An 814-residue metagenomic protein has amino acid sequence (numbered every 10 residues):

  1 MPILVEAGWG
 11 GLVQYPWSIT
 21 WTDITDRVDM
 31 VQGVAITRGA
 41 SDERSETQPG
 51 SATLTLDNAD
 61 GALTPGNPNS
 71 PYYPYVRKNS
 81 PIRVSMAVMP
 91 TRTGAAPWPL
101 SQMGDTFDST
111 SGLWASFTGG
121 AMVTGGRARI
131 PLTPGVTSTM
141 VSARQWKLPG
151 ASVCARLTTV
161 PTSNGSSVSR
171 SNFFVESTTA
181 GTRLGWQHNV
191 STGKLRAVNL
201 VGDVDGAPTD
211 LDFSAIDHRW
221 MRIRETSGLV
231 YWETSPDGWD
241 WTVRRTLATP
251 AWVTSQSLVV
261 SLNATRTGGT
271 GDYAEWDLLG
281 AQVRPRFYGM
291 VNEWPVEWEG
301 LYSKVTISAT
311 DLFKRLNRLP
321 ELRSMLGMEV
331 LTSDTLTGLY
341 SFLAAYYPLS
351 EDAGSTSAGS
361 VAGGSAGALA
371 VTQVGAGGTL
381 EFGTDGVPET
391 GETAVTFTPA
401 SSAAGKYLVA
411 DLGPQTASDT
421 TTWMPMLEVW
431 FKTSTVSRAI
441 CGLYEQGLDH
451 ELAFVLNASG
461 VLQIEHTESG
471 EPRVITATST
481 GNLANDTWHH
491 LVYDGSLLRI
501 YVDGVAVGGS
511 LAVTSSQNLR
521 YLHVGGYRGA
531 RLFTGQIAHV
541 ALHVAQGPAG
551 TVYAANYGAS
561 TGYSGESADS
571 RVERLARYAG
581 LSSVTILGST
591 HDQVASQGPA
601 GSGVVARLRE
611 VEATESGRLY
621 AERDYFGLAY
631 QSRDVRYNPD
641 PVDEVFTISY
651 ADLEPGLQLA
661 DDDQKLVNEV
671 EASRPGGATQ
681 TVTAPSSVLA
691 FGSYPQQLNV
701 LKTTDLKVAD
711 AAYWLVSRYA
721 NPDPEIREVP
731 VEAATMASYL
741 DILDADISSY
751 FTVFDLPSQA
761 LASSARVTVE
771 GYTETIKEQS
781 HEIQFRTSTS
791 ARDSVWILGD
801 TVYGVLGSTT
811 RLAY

Functional and structural regions predicted by a protein language model:
M1-P97, L247-T249, A281-L326, S341 (+9 more regions): Assembly/oligomerization scaffold segments
R38-Y75, T393, P399-T420, A512-V513 (+1 more regions): An acidic/polar, Gly/Ser/Thr-rich interaction patch typically located in mid-to-C-terminal regions of proteins
R83-S85, C154, R222, H490-V492 (+1 more regions): Hydrophobic beta-strand signal
M86-R92, T267-G268, Q282-V283, R528 (+1 more regions): Short aromatic-glycine motifs in intrinsically disordered, low-complexity regions
R92-Q282: Extracellular glycan-recognition regions
L113-W114, H543, T775: Extracellular beta-strand scaffolds
M122-V123, H188-V190, E225, L456 (+3 more regions): Generic beta-strand structural signal
N172-T182, L443-H450, V505, S632-N638: Short edge-strand/loop segments of extracellular domains
